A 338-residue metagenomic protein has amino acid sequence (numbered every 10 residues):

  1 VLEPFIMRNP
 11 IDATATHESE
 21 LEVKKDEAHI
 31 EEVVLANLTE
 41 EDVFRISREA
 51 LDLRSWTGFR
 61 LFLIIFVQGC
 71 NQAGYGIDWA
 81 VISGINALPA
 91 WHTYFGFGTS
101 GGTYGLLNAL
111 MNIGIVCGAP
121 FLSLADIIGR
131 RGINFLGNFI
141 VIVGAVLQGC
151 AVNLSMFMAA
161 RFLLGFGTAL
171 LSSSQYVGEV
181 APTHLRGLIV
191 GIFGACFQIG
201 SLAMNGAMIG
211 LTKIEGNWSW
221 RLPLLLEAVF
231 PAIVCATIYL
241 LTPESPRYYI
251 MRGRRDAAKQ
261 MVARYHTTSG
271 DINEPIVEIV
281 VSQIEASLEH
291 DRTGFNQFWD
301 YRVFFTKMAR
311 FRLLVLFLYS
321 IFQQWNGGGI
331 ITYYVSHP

Functional and structural regions predicted by a protein language model:
L2-A263, E289-P338: Transmembrane-helix signature of 12-pass secondary carriers
Y265-I279: Short intracellular "coupling" helices and adjacent cytoplasmic loop segments at the cytosolic face of multi-pass
V277-T293: Cytosol/matrix-facing amphipathic helices and coiled-coil assembly/linker segments of eukaryotic membrane proteins
